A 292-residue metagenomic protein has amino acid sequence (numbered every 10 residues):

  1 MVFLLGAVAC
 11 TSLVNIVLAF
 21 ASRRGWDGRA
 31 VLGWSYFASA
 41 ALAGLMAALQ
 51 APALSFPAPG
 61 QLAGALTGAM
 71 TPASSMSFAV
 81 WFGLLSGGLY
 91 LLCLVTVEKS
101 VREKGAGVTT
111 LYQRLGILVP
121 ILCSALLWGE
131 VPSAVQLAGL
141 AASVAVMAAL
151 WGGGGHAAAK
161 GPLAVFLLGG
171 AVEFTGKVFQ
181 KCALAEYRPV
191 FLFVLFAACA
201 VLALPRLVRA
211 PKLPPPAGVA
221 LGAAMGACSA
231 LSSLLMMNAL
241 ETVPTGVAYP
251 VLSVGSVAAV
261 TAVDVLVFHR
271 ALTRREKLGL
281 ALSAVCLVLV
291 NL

Functional and structural regions predicted by a protein language model:
M1-L85, L94-E103, G153-A164, F196-A227 (+3 more regions): Membrane-interface interhelical linkers
S12, I16, G44, G87-V95 (+8 more regions): Hydrophobic/small/kink-forming positions within alpha-helical transmembrane segments of polytopic membrane proteins
S12, Y36-A40, R114-L118, L140-M147 (+4 more regions): Residue-level recognition of pore/gate-forming positions within transmembrane alpha-helices of multi-pass
W26-D27, G105-A106, P132, L184-R188 (+2 more regions): A helix-boundary/kink motif common to multi-pass secondary transporters, especially Major Facilitator Superfamily
V31-L32, T109, R188-L192, A248: Juxtamembrane helix-start motifs in multi-pass secondary transporters
A43, L122-A125, V135-G152, R275-L292: Hydrophobic transmembrane alpha-helices of multi-pass small-molecule transport proteins
T96-V135, A149: Membrane-interface helix-loop-helix junctions at boundaries between adjacent transmembrane segments
G116-L137, A210, V257-K277: C-terminal transmembrane-helix exit sites in multi-pass transporters
